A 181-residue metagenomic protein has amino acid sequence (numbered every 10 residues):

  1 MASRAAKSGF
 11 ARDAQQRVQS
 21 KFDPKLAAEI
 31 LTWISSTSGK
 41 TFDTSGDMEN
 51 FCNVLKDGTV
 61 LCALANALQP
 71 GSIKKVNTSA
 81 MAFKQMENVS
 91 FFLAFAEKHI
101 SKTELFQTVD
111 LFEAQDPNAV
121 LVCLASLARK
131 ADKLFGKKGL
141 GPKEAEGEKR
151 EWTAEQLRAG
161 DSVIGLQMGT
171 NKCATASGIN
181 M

Functional and structural regions predicted by a protein language model:
M1-M181: Alpha-helical coiled-coil scaffolding segments
